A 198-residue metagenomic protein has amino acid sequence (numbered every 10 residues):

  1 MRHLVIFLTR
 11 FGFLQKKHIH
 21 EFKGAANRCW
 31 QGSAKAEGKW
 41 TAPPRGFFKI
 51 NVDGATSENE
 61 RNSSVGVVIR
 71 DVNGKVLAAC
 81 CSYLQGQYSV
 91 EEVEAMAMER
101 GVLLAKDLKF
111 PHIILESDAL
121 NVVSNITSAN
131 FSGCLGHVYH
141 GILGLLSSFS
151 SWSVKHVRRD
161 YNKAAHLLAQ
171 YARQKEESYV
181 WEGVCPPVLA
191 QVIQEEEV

Functional and structural regions predicted by a protein language model:
M1-V198: Primary recognition of RNase H-like, Mg2+-dependent phosphodiesterase/nuclease domains
